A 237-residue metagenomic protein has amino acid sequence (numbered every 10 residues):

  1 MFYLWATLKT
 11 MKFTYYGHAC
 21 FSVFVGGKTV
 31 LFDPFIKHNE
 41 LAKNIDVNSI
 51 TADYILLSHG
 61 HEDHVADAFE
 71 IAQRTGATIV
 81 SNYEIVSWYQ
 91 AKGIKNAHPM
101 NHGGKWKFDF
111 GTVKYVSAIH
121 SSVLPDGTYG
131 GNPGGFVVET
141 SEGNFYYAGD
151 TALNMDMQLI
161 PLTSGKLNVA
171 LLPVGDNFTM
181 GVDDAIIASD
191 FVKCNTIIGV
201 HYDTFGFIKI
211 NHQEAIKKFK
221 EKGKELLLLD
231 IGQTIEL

Functional and structural regions predicted by a protein language model:
M1-T29, I36-N39, K107-K114, S164 (+2 more regions): Zn-dependent metallo-beta-lactamase
H18-C20, G103, G131-G135: Short hydrophobic/aromatic beta-strand or adjacent loop that forms the aromatic wall/cage of a ligand/substrate-binding
S22-H61, A66-E70, S121-G127, T151-G165: Pre-active-site segment of Zn-dependent metallo-hydrolases
L31-D33, A52-G60, V80-Y83, Y146-T151 (+3 more regions): Active-site neighborhood of phospho(di)ester-bond hydrolases with catalytic His/Asp-centered motifs
H38-N39, H61-A66, V86-Y89, G104-K107 (+5 more regions): Active-site environment of divalent metal-dependent phosphoester hydrolases
N44-W106, G111-L124, I210: Active-site HxH/HxHxD metal-binding segment of metal-dependent hydrolases
T78, Q90-G104, I186, D190-L237: Binuclear metal-ion centers of metallo-dependent hydrolases, dominated by the metallo-beta-lactamase
L124-G134, E139-D190: Active-site-proximal loop/helix segments of hydrolase catalytic cores
